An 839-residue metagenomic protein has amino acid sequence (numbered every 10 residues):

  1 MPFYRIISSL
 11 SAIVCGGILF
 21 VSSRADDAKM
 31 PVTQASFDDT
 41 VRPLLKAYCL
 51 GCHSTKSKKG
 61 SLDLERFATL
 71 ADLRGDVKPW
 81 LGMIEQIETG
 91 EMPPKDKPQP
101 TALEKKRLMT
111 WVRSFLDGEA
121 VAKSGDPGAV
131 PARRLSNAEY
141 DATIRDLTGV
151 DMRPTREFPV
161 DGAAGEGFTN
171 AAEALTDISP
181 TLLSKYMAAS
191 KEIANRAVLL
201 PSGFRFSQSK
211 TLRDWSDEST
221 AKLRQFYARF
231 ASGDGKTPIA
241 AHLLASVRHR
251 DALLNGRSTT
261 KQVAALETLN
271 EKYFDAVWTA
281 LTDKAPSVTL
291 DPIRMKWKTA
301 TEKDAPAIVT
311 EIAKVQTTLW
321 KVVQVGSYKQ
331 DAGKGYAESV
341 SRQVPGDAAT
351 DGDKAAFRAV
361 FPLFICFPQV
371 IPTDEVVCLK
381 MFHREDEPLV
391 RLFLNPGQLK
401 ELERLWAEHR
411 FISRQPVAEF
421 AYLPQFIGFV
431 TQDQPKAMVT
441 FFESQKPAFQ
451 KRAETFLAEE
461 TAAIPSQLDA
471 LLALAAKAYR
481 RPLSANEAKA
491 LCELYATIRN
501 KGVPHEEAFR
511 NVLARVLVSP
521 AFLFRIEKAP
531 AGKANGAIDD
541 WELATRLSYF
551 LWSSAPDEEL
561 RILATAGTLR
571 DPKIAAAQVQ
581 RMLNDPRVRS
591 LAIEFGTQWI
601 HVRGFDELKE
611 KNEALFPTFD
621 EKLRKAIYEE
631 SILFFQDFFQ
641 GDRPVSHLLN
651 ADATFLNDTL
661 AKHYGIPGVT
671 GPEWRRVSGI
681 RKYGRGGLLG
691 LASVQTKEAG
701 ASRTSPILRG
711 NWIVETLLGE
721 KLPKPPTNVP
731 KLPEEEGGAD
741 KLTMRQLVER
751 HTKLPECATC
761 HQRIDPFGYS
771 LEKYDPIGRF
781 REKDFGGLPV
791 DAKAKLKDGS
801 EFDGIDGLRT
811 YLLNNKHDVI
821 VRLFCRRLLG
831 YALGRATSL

Functional and structural regions predicted by a protein language model:
M1-Y4: N-terminal secretory signal peptides that target proteins for export/translocation
S8-I18: Bacterial N-terminal signal peptides
F20-S22: N-terminal signal peptide c-region/cleavage motif recognized by signal peptidases
A25-L62, G75-G82, Q86-L839: Low-complexity, glycine/serine/threonine/alanine-rich intrinsically disordered linker and propeptide segments
